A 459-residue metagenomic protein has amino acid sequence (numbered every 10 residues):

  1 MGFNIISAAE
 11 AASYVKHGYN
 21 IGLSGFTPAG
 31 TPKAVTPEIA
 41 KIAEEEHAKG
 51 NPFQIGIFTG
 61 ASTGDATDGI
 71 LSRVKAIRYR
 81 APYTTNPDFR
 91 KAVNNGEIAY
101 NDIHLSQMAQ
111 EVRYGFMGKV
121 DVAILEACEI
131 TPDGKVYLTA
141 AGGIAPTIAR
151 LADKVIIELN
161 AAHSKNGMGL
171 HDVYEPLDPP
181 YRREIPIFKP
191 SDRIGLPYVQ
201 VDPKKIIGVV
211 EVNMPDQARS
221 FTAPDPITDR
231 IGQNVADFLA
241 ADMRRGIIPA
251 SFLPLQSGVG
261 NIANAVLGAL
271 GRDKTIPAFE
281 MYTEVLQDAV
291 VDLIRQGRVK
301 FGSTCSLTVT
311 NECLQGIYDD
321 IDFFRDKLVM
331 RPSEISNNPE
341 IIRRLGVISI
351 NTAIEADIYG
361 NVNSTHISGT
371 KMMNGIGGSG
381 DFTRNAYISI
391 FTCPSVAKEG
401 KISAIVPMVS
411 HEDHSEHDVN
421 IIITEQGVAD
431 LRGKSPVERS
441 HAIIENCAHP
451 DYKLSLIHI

Functional and structural regions predicted by a protein language model:
M1-I457: Conserved alpha/beta enzyme-core scaffold
